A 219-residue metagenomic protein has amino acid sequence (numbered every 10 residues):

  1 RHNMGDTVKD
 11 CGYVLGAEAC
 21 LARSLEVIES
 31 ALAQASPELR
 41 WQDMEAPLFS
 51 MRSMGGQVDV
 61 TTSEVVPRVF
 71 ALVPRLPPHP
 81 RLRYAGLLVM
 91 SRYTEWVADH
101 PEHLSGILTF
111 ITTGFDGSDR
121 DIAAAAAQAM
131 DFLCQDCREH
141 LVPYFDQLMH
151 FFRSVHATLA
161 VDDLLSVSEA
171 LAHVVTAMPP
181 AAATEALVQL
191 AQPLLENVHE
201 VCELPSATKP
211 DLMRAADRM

Functional and structural regions predicted by a protein language model:
R1-M219: Karyopherin-beta/Importin-beta family HEAT-repeat alpha-solenoid scaffold
